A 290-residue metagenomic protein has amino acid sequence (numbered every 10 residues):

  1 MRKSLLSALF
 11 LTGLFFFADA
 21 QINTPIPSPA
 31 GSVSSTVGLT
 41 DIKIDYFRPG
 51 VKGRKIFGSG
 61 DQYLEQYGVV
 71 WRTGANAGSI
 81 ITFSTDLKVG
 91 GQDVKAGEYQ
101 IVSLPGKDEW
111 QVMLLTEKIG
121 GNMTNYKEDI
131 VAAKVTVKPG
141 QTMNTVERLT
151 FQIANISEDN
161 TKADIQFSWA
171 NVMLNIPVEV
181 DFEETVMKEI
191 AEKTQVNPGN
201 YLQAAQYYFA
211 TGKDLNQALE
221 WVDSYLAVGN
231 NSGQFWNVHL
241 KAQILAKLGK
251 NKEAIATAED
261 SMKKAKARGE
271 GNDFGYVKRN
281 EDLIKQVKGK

Functional and structural regions predicted by a protein language model:
M1-N23: Bacterial Sec-dependent N-terminal signal peptides
I22-G38: Short N-terminal segments immediately surrounding and downstream of signal-peptide cleavage
I44-A96, V102-V196, S232: Extended, well-structured beta-strand/loop surface patches that form recognition or cofactor-anchoring regions within
M187-E253, K263-K264, E270: Alpha-helical adaptor scaffolds
A246-T257, D282-K290: Alpha-helical linker/edge segments of TPR/alpha-solenoid repeat scaffolds and analogous pre-/post-domain helices
R268-F274, K288: Histidine-centered catalytic/metal-binding microenvironments
